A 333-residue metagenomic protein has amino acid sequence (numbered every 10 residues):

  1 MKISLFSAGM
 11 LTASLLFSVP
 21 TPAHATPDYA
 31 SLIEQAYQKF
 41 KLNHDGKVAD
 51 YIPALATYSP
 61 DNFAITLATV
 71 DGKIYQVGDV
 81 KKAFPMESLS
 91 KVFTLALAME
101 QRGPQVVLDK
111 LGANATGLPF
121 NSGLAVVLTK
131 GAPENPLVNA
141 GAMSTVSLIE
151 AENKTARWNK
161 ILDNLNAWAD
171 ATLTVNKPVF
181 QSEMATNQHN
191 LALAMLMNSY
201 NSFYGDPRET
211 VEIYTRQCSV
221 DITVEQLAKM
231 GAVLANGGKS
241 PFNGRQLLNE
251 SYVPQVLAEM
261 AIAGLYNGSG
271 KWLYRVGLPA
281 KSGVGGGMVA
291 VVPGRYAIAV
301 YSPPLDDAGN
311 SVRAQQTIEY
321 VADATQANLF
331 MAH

Functional and structural regions predicted by a protein language model:
M1-L5: Positively charged n-region of N-terminal signal peptides that target proteins for export
S7-S18: Bacterial N-terminal signal peptides
H24-I65: Beta-lactamase-like hydrolase cores
D28-Q35, N43-H44, A98-Q217, V233: Active-site-adjacent helix/loop patches that line small-molecule binding or acyl-intermediate pockets
I52-A56, A68-K82: Short, conserved catalytic-motif segment at the N-terminal edge
P60-I65, A192-A194, G285-M288: Short glycine-rich loop/turn motifs
G72, F84-L108, M230, I298: Active-site SXXK
A235-H333: Structured C-terminal helix/loop/strand segments within mature extracytoplasmic catalytic/sensor domains
